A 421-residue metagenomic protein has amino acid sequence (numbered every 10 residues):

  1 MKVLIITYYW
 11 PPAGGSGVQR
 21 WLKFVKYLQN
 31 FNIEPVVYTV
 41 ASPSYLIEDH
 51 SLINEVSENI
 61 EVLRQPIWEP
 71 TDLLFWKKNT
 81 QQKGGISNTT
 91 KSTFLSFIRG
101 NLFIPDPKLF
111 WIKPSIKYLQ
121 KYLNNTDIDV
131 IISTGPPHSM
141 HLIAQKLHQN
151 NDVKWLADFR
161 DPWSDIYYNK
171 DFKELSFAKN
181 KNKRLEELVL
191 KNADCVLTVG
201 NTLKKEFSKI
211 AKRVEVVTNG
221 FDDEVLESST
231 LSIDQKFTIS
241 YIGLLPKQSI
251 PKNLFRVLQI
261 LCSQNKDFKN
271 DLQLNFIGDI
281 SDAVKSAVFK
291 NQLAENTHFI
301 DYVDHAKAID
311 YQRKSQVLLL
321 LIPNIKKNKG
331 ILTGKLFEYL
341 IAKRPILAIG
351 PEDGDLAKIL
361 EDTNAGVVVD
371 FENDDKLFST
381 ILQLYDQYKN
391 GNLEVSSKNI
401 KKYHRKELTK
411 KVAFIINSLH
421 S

Functional and structural regions predicted by a protein language model:
M1-T71, C195, K204, L261 (+1 more regions): N-terminal subdomain of nucleotide-sugar transferases
V40-K113: A conserved catalytic-core segment of Leloir-type glycosyltransferases
P70-W76, F221-K236: Acidic anion/phosphate-binding donor-loop and adjacent secondary structure in glycosyltransferase catalytic cores
K117-Q120, S139-L142, K146-N150, W163-S164 (+1 more regions): Membrane-proximal helix-turn-helix segments that form the acceptor-binding/catalytic region of lipid-linked
D194, Q312-K329: Acidic donor-binding loop of glycosyltransferase active sites
V199-T202, G220: Carbohydrate-associated surface elements
S232-S249, F255-L258, L408: Conserved donor-binding/catalytic core segment of Leloir-type glycosyltransferases
D271, F276-G278, A283-I309: Nucleotide-activated donor-binding/catalytic signature segment of Leloir-type glycosyltransferases, i.e., the conserved
